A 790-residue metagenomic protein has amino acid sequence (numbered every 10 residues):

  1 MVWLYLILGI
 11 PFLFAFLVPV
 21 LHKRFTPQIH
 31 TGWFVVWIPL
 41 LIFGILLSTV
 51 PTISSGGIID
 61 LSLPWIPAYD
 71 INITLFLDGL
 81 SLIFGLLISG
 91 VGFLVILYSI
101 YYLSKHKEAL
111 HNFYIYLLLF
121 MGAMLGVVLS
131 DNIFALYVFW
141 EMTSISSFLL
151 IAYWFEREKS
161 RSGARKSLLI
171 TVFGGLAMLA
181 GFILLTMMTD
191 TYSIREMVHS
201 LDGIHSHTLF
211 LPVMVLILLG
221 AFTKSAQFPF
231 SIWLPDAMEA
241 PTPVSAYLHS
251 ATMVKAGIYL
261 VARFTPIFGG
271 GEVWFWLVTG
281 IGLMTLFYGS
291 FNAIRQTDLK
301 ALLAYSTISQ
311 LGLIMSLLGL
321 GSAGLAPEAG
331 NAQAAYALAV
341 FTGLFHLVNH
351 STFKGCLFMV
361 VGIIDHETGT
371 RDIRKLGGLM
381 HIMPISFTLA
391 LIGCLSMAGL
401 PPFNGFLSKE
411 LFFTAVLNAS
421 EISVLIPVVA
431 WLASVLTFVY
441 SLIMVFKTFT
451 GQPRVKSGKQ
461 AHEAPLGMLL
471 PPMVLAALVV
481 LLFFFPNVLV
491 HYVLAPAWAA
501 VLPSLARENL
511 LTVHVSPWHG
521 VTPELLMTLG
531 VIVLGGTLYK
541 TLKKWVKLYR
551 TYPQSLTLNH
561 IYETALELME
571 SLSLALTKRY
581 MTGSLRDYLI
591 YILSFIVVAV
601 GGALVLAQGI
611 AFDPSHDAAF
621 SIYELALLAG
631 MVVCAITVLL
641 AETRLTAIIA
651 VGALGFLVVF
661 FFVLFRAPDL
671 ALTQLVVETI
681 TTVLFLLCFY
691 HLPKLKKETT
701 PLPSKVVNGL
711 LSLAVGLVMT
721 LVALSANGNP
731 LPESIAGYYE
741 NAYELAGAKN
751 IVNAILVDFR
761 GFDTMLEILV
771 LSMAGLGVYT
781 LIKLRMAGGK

Functional and structural regions predicted by a protein language model:
M1-H491, V515-V546, E570, D587-A607 (+5 more regions): ...captures the hydrophobic TM-helix bundle architecture rather than a specific catalytic motif, and can also fire on
M1-W3, R666-T681: Membrane-embedded alpha-helical segments of integral membrane proteins
N132, T297-D298, A641-T643, A667: Short loop-to-helix capping motifs
E141-M142, G652, V677: A short beta-strand motif that forms part of the nucleic acid-binding face of small beta-barrel RNA-binding folds
V488-I649, A653, L657-F662, D669-T673 (+1 more regions): Aromatic-capped, Gly/Pro-kinked transmembrane alpha-helices
I649, V676-I680, F685-F689: Conserved RecA-like P-loop NTPase helicase motor core
H691-P703: Cytosolic-side transmembrane helix boundary signature
